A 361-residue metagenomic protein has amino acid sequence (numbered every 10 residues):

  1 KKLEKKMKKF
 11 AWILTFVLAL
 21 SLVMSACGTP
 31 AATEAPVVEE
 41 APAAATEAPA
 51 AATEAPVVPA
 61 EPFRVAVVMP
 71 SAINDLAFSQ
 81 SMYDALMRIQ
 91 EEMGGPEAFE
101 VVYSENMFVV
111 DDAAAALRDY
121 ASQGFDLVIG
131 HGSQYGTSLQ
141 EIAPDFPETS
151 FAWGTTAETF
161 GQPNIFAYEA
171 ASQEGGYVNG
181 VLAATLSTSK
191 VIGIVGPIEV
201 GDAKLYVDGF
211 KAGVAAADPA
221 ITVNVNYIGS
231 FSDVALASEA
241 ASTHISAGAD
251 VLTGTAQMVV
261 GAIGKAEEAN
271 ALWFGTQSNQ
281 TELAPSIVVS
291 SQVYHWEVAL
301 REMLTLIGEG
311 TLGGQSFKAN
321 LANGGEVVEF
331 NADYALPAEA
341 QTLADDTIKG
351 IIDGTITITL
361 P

Functional and structural regions predicted by a protein language model:
K1-K6, L127: N-terminal amphipathic/basic-hydrophobic helices that include classical n-h-c signal peptides and signal-anchor
E4-L14: Bacterial N-terminal signal peptides that target proteins for export
V17-L18: Repetitive helical segments and hydrophobic/amphipathic motifs
S21-A26: C-terminal motif of bacterial Sec signal peptides marking the signal peptidase cleavage site
T29-A32, P36-P361: A residue-level marker of the well-folded mature domains of exported/periplasmic proteins
